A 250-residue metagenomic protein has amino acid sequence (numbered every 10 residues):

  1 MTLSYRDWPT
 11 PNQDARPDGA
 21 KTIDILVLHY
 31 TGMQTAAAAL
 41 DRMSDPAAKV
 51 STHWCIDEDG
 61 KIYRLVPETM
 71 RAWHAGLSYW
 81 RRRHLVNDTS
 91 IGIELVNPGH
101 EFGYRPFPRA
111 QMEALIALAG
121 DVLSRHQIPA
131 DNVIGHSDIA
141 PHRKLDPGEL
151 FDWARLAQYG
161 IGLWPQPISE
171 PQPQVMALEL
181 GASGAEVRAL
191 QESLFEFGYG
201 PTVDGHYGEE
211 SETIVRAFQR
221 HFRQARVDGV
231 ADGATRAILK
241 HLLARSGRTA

Functional and structural regions predicted by a protein language model:
M1-H84: N-terminal catalytic cores of peptidoglycan-degrading enzymes
T2-L3, G76-R82, P108-I134, A140-A250: Cell-envelope/ECM-targeting effectors and their regulatory/trafficking segments
A36-A38, E101-Y104, H142-K144: Extracytoplasmic/secreted cell-surface and envelope-processing proteins
W54, I93, V215: Divalent metal-coordination and catalytic microenvironments
I56, N97, I139: Active-site-proximal loop/turn and secondary-structure-junction residues that shape catalytic pockets, frequently
H84-L95: Short coil-to-beta-strand
V96-R105, S169: Substrate-binding clefts and substrate-entry loops adjacent to catalytic sites of polymer-processing enzymes acting on
